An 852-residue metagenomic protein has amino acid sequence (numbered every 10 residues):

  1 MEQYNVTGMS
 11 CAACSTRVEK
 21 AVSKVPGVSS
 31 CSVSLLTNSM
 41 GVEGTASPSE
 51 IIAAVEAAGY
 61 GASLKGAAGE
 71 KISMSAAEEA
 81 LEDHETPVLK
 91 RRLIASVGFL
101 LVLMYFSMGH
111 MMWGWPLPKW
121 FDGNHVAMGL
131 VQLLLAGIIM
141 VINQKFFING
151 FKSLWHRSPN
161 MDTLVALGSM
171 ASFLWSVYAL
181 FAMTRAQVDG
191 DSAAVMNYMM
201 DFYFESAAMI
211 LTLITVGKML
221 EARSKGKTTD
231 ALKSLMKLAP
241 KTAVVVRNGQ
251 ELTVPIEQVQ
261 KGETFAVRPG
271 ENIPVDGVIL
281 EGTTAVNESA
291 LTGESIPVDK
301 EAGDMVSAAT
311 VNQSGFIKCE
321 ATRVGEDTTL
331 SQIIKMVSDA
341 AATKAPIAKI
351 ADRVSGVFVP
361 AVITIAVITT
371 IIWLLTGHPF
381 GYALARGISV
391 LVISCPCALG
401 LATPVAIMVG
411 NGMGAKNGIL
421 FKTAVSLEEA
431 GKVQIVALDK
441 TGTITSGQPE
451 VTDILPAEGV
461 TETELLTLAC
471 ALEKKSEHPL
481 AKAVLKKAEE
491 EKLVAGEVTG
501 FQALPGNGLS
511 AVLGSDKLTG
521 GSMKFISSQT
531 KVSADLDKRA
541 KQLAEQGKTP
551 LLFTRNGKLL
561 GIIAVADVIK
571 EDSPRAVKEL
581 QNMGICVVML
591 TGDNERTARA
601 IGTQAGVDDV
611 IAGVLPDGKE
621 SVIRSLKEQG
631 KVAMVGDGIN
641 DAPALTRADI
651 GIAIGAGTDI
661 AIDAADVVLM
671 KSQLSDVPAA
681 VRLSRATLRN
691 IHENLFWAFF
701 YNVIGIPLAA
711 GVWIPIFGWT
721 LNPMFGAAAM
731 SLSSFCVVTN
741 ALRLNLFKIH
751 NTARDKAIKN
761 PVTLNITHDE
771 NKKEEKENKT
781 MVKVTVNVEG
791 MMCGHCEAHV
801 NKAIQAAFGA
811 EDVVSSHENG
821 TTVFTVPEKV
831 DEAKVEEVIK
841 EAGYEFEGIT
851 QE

Functional and structural regions predicted by a protein language model:
M1-A127, Q250-E251, S331, K335-T343 (+1 more regions): Flexible metal-binding regulatory segments at protein termini and peripheral loops
T16, P269, V433, L513-S515 (+3 more regions): Conserved ATP-binding TGD loop and adjacent catalytic N/P-domain core of P-type ATPases
P26-S49, F202, K233-D327, A424-A469 (+3 more regions): Conserved cytosolic catalytic loops of P-type ATPases
S29, V88-T242, R353, G718-P723 (+1 more regions): Transmembrane helix-loop-helix hairpins at the membrane interface
R91, T310, G431-L438, I444-E477 (+3 more regions): ATP-driven catalytic headpiece of P-type ATPases
M112-V126, W155, L174, M413 (+9 more regions): Membrane-embedded alpha-helical bundles of multi-pass transporters
M183-Q187, S192-A193, A208-P269, K300 (+7 more regions): Juxtamembrane coupling segments of multi-pass membrane pumps/enzymes
L291, I350, A385, A398-L472 (+5 more regions): Conserved catalytic phosphorylation-site environment of P-type ATPases
